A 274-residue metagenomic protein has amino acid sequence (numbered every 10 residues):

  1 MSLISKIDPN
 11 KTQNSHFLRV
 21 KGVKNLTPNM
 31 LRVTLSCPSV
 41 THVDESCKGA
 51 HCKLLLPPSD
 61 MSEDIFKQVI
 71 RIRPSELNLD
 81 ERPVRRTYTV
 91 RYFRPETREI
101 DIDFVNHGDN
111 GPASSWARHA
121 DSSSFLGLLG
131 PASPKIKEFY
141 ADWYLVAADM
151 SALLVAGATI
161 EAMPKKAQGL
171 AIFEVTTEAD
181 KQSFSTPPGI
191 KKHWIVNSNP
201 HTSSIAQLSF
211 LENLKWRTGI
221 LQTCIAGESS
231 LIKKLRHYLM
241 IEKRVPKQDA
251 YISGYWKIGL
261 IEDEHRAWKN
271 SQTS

Functional and structural regions predicted by a protein language model:
M1-S274: Extended, composition-driven regions rather than compact fold-specific motifs
